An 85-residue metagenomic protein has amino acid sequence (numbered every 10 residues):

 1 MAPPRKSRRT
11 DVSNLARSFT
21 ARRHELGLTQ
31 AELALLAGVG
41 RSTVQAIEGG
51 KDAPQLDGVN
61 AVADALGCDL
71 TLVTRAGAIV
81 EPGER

Functional and structural regions predicted by a protein language model:
A2, L72-R85: Short, charged recognition helix plus adjacent turn of helix-turn-helix-like nucleic-acid-binding domains
A2-E25: A short, Lys/Arg-rich alpha-helix, primarily the initiator
D11, S18, E32, T43-A46 (+1 more regions): Residue-level recognition of specific faces of alpha-helices
R17-L35, A61: Short basic helix-loop element that most often maps to the first helix and adjoining turn of HTH DNA-binding modules
G38-A53: Recognition helix of helix-turn-helix/homeodomain-like DNA-binding domains that insert into the DNA major groove
D57-V73: DNA major-groove recognition helix of helix-turn-helix/homeodomain DNA-binding modules
